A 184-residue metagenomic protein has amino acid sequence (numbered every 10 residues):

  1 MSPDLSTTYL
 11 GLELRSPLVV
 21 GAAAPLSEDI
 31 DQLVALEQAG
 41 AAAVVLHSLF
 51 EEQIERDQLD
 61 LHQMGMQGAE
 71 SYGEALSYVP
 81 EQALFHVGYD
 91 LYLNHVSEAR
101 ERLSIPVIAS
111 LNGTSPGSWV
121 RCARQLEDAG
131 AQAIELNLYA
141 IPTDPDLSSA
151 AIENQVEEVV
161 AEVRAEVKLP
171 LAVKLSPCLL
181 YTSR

Functional and structural regions predicted by a protein language model:
M1-P106: N-terminal capping/small domains of soluble enzymes
P17-V19, A43, P106-S110, A133-E135 (+1 more regions): Structural preference for beta-strand elements that scaffold enzyme active sites
A23-P25, L49, N112-T114, Y139-I141 (+1 more regions): Active-site beta-loop-alpha junctions enriched in small/polar residues
E37, V96-E101, E127, V160-K168: Surface-exposed amphipathic alpha-helices with a cationic face
A69-E153: Active-site beta->alpha loop and helix N-cap motifs at the rims of alpha/beta catalytic domains
A150-A161, P177: Active-site glycine-rich loop that binds ribose-phosphate moieties when present
Y181-R184: Conserved small/polar residues in nucleotide/adenosyl-binding loops
